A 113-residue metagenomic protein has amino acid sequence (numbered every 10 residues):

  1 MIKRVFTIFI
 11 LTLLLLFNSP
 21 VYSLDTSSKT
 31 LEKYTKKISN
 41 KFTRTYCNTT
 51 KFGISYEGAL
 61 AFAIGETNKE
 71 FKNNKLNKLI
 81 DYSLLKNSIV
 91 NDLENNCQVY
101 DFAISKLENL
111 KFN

Functional and structural regions predicted by a protein language model:
M1, L15, F52, N95-V99: Unusually extended, aromatic-enriched hydrophobic runs near protein termini
M1-L24: Classical Sec-dependent N-terminal signal peptides that target proteins to the secretory pathway
I2-K3, F17, E32, K36 (+2 more regions): Generic cytosolic/nucleocytoplasmic N-terminal low-complexity/intrinsically disordered segments
T7-I10, N18, T43, A103 (+1 more regions): Compositionally biased, low-structure terminal segments
T12, K36, K86-V90: Alpha-helical interaction segments
F17, N40-K41, V90-N91: Processing junctions and N-termini across compartments
L24-K75, N95: Short N-proximal segments of mature Sec-exported proteins
E57-N113: Compact alpha-helical subdomains of small soluble proteins
